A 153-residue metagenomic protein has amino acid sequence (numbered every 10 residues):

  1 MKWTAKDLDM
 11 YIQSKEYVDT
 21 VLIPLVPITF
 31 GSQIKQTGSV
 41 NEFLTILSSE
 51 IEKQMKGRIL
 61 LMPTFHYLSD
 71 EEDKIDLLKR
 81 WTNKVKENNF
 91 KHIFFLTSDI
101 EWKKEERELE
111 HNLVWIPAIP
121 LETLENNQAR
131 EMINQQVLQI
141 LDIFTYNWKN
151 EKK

Functional and structural regions predicted by a protein language model:
M1-K153: Extended, histidine- and acidic-residue-enriched regions that form the cofactor-binding/catalytic faces
